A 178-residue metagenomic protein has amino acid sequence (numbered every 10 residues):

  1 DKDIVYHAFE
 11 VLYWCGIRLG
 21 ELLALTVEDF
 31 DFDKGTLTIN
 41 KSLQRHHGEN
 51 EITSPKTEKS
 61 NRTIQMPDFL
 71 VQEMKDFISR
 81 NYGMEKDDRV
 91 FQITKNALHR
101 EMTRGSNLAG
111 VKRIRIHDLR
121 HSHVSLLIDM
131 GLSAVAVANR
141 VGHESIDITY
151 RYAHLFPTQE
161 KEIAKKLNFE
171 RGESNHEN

Functional and structural regions predicted by a protein language model:
D1-L25, D33, F69, M84 (+1 more regions): Basic, Lys/Arg- and aromatic-enriched nucleic-acid-binding interface segment
V11-L12, L126-L127, R140: Short alpha-helical segment immediately N-terminal to, or the first helix within, an HTH/HTH-like DNA-binding domain
E21, A136-N139: Acidic donor-binding helix in nucleotide-sugar-dependent glycosyltransferases
A24, F32, R151-H154, F169: Phosphate-coordinating loops and pocket residues in cytosolic domains that bind phosphorylated ligands
K34, H47, T53-L70, D76 (+1 more regions): C-terminal secondary-structure termini that scaffold catalytic or DNA-interacting sites
K34, S42, P67-K112: Active-site/catalytic core of tyrosine-dependent DNA strand-transfer enzymes
L43, A134, V141-K166: Catalytic-site neighborhood detector that most strongly recognizes the C-terminal catalytic loop/helix of tyrosine
I93-K95, K112-M130: Short basic/aromatic active-site micro-motif
